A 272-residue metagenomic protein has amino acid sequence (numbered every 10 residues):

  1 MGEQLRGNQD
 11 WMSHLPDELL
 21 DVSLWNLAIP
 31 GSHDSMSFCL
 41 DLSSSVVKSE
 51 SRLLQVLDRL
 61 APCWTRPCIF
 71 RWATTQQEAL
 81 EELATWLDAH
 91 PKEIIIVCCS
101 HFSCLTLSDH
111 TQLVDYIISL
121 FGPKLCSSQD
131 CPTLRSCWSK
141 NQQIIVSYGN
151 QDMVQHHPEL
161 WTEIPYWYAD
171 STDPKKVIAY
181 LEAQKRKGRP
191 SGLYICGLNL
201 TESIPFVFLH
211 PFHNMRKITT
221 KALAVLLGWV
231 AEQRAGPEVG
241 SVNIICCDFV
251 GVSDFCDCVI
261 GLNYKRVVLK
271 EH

Functional and structural regions predicted by a protein language model:
M1-H272: Catalytic cores of phosphodiester-bond hydrolases, prominently lipid phosphodiesterases
